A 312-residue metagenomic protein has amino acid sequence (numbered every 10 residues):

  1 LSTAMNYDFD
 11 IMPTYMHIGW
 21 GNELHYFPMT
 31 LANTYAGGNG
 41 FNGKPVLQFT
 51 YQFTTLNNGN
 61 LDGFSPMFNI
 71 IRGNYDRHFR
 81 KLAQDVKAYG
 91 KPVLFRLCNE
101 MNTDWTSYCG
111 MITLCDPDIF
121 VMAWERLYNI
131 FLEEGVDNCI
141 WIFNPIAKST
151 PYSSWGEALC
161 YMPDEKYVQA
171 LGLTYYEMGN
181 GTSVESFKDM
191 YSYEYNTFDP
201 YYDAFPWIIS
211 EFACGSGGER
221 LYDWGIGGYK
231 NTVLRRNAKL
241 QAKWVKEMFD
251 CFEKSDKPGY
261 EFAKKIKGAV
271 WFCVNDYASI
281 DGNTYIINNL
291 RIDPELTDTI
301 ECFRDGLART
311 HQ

Functional and structural regions predicted by a protein language model:
L1, E23-G37, F79-L82, A147-P163 (+2 more regions): Alpha-helical scaffolding within the catalytic cores of extracellular/periplasmic polymer-degrading hydrolases
L1-L24: Boundary/entry segment of secreted carbohydrate-active catalytic domains
D10-T14, G43-Y51, V93-L97, W141-F143 (+3 more regions): Hydrophobic faces of well-ordered beta-strands that scaffold small-molecule active sites in alpha/beta enzyme cores
W20-F143, Y229-R236: Substrate-binding cleft of extracellular glycoside hydrolase catalytic domains
H25-Q52, A170, Y176-Y222: Glycoside hydrolase catalytic-domain groove-lining segments
V93, P206-Q312: Substrate-binding cleft of secreted/luminal carbohydrate-active enzymes
R96-C98, W124-G156, A204-G217, I266-V274: Aromatic-lined carbohydrate-recognition surfaces of secreted/lumenal glycan-active proteins
I146-T174, R220-G225: Substrate-binding cleft/loops of secretory-pathway carbohydrate-active enzymes
